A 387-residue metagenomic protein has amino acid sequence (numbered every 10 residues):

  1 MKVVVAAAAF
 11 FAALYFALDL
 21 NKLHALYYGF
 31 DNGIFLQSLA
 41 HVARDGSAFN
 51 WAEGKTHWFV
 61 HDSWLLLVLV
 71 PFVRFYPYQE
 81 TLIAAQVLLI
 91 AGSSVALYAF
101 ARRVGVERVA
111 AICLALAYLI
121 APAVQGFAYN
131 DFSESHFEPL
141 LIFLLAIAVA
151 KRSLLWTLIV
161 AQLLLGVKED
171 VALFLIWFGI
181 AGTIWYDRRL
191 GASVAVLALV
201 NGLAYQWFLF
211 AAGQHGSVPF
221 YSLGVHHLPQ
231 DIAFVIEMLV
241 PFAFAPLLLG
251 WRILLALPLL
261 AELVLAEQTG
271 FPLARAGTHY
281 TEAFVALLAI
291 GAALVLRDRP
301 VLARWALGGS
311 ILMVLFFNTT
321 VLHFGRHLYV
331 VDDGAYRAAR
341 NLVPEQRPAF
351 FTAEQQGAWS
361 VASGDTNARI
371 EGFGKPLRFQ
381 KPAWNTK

Functional and structural regions predicted by a protein language model:
A6-A9, V109, A195-L199, R297-T319: Signature aromatic-anchored transmembrane alpha helix within multi-pass, membrane-resident enzymes that catalyze glycan
Y15-L18, Y27, D31, H41-V42 (+3 more regions): Membrane-lumen/periplasm interface segments of specific transmembrane helices in polyprenyl phosphate-linked
A17, I34-W58, W64-L65: Extracytosolic helix-loop segments that constitute the early lumenal/periplasmic catalytic or substrate-binding loops
E80, A84-G105, C113, F143-L144: Transmembrane-helix motifs of polytopic, lipid-linked glycan transferases
G92, A96-A99, A117, H136-A161 (+2 more regions): Specific aromatic-rich, kink-prone transmembrane helix
A111-P122, A161, L165: Short helix- or helix-capping micro-motifs that position conserved polar/aromatic residues at function-defining sites
G126-S135: Short acidic/glycine- and proline-prone juxtamembrane loop motifs at membrane-interface regions of multi-pass membrane
L254-P300: Hydrophobic/aromatic-rich transmembrane helices and adjacent perimembrane loops
